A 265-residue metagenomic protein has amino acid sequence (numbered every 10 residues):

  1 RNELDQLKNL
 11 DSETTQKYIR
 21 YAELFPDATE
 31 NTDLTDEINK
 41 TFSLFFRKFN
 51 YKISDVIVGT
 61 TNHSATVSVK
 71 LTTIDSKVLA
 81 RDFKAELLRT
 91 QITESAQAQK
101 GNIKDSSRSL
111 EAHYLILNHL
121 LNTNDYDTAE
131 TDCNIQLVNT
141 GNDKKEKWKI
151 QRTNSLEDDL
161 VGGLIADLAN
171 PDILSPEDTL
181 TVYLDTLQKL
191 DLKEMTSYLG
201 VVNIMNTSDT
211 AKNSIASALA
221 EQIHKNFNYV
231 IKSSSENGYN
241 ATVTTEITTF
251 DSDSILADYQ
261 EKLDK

Functional and structural regions predicted by a protein language model:
R1-K48, K52, V161-V230: Core segments of small alpha/beta cavity-forming domains
Q6, Q16, Q91, Q97-Q99 (+5 more regions): Residue-identity detector for glutamine
A28-I116, S214-K265: Surface-exposed, charged secondary-structure patches
V78, L87-N170, K265: Short beta-strand edge/turn micro-motifs at domain boundaries
